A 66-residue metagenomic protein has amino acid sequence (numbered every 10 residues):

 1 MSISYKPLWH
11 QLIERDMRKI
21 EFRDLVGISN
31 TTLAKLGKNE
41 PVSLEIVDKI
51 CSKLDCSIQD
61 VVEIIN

Functional and structural regions predicted by a protein language model:
M1-I20: A short, Lys/Arg-rich alpha-helix, primarily the initiator
P7, R18, S43-I46, S57: Residues that mark the N-terminal boundary/hinge immediately upstream of a DNA-recognition element
L12, R23, C51: The alpha-helix within a helix-turn-helix
D16-A34: Short alpha-helical DNA-recognition segment
E40-S52: Short, basic-rich loop-to-helix N-cap that marks the start of a DNA-contacting helix
D55-N66: Short C-terminal boundary/hinge segments that cap the last helix of small helical domains
